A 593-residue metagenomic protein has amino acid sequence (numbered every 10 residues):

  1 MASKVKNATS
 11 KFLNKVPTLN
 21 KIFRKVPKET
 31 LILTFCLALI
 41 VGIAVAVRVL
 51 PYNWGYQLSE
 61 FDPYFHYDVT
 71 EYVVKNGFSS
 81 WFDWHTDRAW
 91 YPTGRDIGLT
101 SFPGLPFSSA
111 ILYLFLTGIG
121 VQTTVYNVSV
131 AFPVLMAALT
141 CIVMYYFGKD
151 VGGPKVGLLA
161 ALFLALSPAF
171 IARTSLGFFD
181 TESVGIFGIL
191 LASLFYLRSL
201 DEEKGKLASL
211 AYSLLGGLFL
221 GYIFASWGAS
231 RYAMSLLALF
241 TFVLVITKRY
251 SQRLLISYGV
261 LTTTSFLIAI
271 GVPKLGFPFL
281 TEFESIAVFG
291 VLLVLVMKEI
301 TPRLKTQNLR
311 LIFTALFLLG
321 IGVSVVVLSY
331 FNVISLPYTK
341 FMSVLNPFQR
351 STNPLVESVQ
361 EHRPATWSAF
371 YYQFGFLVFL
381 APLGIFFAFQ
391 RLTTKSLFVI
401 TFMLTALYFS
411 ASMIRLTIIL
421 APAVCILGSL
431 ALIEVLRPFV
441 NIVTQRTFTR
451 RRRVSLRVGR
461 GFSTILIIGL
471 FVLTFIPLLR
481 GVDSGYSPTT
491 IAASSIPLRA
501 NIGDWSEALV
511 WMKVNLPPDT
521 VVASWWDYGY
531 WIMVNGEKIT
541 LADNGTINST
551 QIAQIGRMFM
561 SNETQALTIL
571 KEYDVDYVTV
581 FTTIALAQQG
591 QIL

Functional and structural regions predicted by a protein language model:
M1-L50, F61, L158, L292 (+4 more regions): Start-transfer (signal-anchor) and selected internal transmembrane alpha helices of multi-pass inner/ER membrane
A2-R24, T34-A38, I119, M136-I142 (+1 more regions): Extracytoplasmic
V26-P63, D68-V69, K75-W81, H85 (+4 more regions): Transmembrane signal-anchor helices characteristic of membrane glycosylation enzymes that use polyprenol
A38-V45, W81-A89, A131-D150, K155-K204 (+3 more regions): Membrane-embedded helix bundles of polyisoprenyl
G42-T140, S167, D180-S183: Membrane-interface coil-to-helix junctions
E203, A233-I312, E434-N441: Perimembrane helix-loop-helix junctions
F283-E299, T314-F398: Alpha-helical transmembrane segments at the extracellular/periplasmic loop-to-helix junctions of multi-pass membrane
L397-I400, L404-R450, G461-T464, I468: Hydrophobic/aromatic-rich transmembrane helices and adjacent perimembrane loops
